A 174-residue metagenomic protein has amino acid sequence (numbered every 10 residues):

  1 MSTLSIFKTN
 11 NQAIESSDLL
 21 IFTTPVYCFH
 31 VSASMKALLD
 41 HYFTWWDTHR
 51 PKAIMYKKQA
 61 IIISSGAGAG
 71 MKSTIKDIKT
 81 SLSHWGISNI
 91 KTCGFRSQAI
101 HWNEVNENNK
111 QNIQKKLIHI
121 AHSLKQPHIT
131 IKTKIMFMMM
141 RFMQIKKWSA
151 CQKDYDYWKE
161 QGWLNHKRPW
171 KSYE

Functional and structural regions predicted by a protein language model:
S2-S88, K167-W170: Helix-loop-strand module that forms the ligand-binding subsite of alpha/beta enzymes
S88-E174: Glycine-rich phosphate/pyrophosphate-binding loop and the adjoining helix
